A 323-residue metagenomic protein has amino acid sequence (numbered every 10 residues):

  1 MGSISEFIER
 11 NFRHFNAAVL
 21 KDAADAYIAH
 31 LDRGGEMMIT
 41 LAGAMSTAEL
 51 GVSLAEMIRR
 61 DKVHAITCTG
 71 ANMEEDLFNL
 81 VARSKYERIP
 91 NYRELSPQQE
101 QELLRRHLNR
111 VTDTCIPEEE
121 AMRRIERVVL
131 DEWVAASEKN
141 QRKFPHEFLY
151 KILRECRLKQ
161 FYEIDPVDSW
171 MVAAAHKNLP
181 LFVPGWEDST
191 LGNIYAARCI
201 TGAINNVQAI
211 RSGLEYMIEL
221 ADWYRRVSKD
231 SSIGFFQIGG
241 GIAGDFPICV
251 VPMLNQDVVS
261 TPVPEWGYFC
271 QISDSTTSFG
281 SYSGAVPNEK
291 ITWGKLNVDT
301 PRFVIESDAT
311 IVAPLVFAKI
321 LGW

Functional and structural regions predicted by a protein language model:
M1-L31: N-terminal glycine-rich anion-binding loop in soluble enzyme alpha/beta folds
I4-F7, F15-A18, I242, C249 (+1 more regions): C-terminal functional extensions of proteins
A23-M37, A173-K177, D222-S232: Glycine-rich phosphate/diphosphate-binding loops that line cofactor/substrate pockets in enzymes
M37-S46, I66, F182-W186, N205-Y282: Glycine-rich anion-binding loop/nest that anchors nucleotide
E49-V52, L77-R83, N193-A197, P247-V250 (+1 more regions): Short acidic, glycine/serine/threonine-rich loops at helix termini
S53-K62, L80-N91, C199, V251-S260 (+1 more regions): A glycine- and small-aliphatic-rich helix-loop capping segment at beta-alpha/alpha-beta transitions that lines
I58-I125: A generic, well-ordered mixed alpha/beta core segment in the N-terminal half of proteins
Q99-T190: Ligand-binding beta-strand-loop-alpha-helix segment within the catalytic cores of soluble metabolic enzymes
